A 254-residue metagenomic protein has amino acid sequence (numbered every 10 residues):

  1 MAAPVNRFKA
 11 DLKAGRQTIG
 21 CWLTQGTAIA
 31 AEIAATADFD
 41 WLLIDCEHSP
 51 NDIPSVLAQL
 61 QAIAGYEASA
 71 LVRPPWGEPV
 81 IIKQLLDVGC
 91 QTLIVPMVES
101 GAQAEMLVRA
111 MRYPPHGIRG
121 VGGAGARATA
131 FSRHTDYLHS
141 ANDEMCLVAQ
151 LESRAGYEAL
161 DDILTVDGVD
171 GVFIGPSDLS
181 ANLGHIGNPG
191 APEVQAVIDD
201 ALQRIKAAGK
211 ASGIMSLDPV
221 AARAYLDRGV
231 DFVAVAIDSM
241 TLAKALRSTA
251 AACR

Functional and structural regions predicted by a protein language model:
M1-T24, S132-D143, D199-A207, R254: N-terminal amphipathic alpha-helix/helix-capping segment at the start of soluble metabolic enzymes
L12-A28, A70-P75, C146-E158, A211-S216: Active-site mouth loops of central-metabolism enzymes
C21, A34, D45, L93 (+4 more regions): Conserved, mostly hydrophobic/aromatic
L23-A37, W76-Q84, R154-V166, L217-R223: Short, acidic/polar
A30-A58, I174-P192: Glycine-rich, proline-tolerant flexible connector loops at the mouths of alpha/beta enzymes
I53-D87, R109-H116, S140-N142, G190-G213: Alpha-helix-loop-beta-strand connector modules within alpha/beta enzyme cores
Q59, I63, G101-G117, S239-R254: C-terminal helical cap(s) of enzyme catalytic domains, especially alpha/beta-barrels
V80, C90-D167, D178-A181: Conserved anion-binding
